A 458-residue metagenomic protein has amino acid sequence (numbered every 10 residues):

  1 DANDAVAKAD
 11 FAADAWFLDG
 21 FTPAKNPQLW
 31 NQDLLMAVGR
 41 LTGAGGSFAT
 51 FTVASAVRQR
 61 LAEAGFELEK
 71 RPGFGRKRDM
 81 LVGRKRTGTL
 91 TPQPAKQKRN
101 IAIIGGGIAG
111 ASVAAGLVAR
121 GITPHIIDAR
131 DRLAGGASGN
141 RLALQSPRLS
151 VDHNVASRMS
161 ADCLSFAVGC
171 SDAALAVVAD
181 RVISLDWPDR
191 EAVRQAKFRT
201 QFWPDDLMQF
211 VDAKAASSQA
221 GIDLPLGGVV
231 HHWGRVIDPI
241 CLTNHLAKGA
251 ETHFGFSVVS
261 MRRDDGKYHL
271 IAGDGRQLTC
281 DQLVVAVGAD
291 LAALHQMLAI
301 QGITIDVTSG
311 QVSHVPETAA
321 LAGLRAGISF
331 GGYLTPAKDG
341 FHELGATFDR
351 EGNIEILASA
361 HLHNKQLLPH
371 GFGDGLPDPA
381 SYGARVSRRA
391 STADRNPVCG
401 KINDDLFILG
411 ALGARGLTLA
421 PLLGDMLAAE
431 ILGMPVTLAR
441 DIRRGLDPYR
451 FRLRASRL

Functional and structural regions predicted by a protein language model:
D1-A7: S-adenosyl-L-methionine
N31-A44: A short glycine-rich, Lys/Arg-flanked "PGG" loop and its adjoining helix->strand segment in the class I
A49, D152-C163, P188-E191, G228-H245 (+3 more regions): Short beta-strand to alpha-helix junction loop
V82, G88-R120, A129, A137-L144 (+4 more regions): Active-site substrate-recognition segment that forms the wall of the catalytic cavity or substrate channel
L142-A220: Dinucleotide-binding Rossmann-like beta1-alpha1 core, especially the glycine-rich loop that anchors the ADP
V151-D152, A176-S184, L207-H245, T347-R350 (+2 more regions): Helix-loop-beta segment of a Rossmann-like dinucleotide-binding subdomain
V229-D274, L278-Q282, A286, D290-L291: Helical element adjacent to the flavin cofactor pocket in flavoenzyme catalytic cores
L376-L458: C-terminal catalytic lobe of FAD-dependent flavoproteins
